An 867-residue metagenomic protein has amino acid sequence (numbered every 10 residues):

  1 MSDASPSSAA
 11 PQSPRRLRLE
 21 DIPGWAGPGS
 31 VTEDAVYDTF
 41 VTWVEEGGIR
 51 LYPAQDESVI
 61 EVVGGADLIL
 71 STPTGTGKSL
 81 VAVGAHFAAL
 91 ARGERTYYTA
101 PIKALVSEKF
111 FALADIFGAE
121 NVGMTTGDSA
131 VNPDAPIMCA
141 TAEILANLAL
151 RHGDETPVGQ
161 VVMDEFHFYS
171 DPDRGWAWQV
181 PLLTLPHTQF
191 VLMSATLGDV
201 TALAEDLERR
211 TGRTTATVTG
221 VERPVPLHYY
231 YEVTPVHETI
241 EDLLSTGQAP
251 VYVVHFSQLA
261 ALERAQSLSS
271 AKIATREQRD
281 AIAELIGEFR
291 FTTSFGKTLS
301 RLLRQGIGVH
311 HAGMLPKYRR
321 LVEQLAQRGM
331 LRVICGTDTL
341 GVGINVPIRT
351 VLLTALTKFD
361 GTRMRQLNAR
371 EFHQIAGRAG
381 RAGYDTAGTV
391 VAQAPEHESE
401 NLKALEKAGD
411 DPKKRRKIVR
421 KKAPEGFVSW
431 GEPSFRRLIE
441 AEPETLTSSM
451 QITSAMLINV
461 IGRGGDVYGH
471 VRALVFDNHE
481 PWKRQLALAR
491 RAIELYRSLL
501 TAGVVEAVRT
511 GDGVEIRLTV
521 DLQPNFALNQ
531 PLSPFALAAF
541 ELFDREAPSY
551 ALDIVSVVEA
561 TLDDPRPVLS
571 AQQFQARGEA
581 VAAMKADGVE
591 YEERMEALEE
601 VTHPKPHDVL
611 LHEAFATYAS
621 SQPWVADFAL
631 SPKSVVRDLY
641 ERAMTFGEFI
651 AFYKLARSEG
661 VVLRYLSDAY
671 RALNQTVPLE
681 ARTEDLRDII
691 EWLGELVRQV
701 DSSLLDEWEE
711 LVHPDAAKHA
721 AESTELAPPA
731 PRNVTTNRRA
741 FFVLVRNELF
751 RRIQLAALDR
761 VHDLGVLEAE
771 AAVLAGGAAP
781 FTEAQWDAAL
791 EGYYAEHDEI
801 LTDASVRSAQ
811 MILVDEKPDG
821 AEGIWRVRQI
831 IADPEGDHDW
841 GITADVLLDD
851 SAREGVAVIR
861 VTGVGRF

Functional and structural regions predicted by a protein language model:
M1-L68, I273-R304: Helicase-associated low-complexity/disordered flanking segments
S2-S5, G308, R328, K414 (+4 more regions): Non-catalytic terminal extensions of ATP-dependent helicases
V41-W43, G48-V225, E232, P250-T275: Conserved P-loop/Walker A NTP-binding site and adjacent catalytic elements of P-loop NTPases
T99, S107, A114-G123, Q258-V333 (+1 more regions): Conserved C-terminal RecA-like helicase domain
D134-L150, Q305-R319, L325-N345: Conserved two-lobed SF2 helicase motor
E232-F256, E263, R320-G329: Conserved interdomain hinge at the start of the Helicase C-terminal
T350-L353, T357-F359, R365-E406: Conserved segment of the helicase C-terminal RecA-like domain
I831-F867: Compact beta-sheet-dominated globular domain cores
